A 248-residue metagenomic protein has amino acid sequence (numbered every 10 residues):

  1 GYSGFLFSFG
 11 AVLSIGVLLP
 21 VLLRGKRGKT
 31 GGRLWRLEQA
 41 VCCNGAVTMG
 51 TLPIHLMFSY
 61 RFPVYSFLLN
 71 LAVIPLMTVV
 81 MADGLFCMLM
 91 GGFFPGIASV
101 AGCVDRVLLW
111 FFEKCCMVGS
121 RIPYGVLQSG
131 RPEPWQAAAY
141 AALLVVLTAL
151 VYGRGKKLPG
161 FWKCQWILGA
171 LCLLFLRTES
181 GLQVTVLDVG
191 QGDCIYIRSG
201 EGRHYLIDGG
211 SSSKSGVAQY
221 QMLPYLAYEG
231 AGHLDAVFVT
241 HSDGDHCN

Functional and structural regions predicted by a protein language model:
G1-V145, L150-G153, W166: Internal transmembrane alpha-helical bundles of multi-pass membrane proteins
G4, T51, A72, L108 (+5 more regions): Divalent metal-coordination and catalytic microenvironments
A40-C42, T178-E179, L234-A236: Short hydrophobic "helix-edge" motifs at membrane interfaces and signal-peptide entry regions
I54, D208-S213, V237-T240: Second-shell loop/turn segments in exported
A82-L85, E179-E229, H233: Conserved beta-strand hairpin/beta-sheet module of binuclear metal-dependent hydrolase folds, prominently
F94, L234-D245: Metallo-beta-lactamase
K157-E179: Internal/C-terminal transmembrane anchor helices
